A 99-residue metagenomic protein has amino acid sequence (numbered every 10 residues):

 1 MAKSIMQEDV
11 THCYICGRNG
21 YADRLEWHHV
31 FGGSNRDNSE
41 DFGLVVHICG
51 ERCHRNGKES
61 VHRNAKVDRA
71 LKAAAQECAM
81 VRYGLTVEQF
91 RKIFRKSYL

Functional and structural regions predicted by a protein language model:
M1-I15, R36-D41: Short, charged surface segments at domain edges that flank catalytic/cofactor-binding sites
Y14-R18, E51-R52: Short, cysteine/histidine-rich loop/knuckle motifs that typically chelate Zn2+
G17-L25, N56-H62: Cys/His-rich microdomains that often coordinate metals
Y21-R36: Short recognition patches in nucleic-acid-associated and regulatory proteins
D23-E26, L44-I48, A75: Amphipathic alpha-helical interface surfaces
V45-A70: Short Cys/His-centered divalent metal-binding micro-motifs
K72-L99: Short flanking/linker segments adjacent to small metal-binding domains or redox-active Cys/His motifs
